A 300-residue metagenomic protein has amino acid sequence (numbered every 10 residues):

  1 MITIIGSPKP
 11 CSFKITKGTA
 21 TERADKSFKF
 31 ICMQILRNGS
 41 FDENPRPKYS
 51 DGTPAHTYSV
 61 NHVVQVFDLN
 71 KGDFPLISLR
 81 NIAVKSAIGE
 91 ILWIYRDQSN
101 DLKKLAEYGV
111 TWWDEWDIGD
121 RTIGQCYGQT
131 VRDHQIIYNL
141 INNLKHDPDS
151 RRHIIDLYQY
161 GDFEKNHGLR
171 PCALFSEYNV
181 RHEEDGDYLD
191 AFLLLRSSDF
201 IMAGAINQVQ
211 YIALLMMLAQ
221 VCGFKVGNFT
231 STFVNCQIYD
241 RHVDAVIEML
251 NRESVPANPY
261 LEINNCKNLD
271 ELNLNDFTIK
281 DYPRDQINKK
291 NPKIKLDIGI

Functional and structural regions predicted by a protein language model:
I2-I300: Terminal, non-catalytic protein-protein interaction segments that mediate quaternary/complex assembly
